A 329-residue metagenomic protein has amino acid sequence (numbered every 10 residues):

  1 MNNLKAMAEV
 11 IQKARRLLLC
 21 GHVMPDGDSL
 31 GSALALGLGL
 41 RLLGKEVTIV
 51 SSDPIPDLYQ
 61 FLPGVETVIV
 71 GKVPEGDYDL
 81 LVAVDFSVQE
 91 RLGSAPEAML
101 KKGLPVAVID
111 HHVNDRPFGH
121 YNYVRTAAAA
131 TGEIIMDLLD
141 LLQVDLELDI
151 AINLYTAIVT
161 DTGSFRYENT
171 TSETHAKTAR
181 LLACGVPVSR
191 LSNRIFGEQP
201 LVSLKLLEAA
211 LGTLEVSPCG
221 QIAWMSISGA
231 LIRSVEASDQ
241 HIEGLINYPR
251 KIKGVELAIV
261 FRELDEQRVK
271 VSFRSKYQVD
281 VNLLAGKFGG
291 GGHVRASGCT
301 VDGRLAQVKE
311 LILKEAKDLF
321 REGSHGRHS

Functional and structural regions predicted by a protein language model:
M1-E208, G212-S329: Replace "Mg2+/Mn2+-dependent" with "divalent metal-dependent
